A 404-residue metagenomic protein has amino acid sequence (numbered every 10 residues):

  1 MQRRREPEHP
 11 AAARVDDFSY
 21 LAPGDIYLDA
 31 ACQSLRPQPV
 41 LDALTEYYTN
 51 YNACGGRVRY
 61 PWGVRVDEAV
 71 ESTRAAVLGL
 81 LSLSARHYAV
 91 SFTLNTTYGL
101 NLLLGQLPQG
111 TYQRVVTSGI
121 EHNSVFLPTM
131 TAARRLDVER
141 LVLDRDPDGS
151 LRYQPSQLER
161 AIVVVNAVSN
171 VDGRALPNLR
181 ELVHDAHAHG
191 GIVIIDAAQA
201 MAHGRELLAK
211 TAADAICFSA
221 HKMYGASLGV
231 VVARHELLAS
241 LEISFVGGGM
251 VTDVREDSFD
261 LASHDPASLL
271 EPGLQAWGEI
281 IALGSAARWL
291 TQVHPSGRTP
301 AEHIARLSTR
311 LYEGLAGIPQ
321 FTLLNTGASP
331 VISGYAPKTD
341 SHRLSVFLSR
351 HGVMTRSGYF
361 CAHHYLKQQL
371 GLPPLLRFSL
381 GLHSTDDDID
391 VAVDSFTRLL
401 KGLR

Functional and structural regions predicted by a protein language model:
M1-R404: Pyridoxal 5′-phosphate
